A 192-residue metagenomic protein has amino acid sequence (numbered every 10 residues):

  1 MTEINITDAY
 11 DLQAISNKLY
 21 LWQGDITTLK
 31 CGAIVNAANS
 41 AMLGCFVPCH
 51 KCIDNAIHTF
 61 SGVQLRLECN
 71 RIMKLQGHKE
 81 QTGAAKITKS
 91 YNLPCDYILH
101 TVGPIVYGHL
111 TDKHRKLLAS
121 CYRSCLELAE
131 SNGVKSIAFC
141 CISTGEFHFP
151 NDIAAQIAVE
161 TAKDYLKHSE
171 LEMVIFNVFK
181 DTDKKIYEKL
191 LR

Functional and structural regions predicted by a protein language model:
M1-R192: Macrodomain-like recognition of ADP-ribose-binding/processing modules
